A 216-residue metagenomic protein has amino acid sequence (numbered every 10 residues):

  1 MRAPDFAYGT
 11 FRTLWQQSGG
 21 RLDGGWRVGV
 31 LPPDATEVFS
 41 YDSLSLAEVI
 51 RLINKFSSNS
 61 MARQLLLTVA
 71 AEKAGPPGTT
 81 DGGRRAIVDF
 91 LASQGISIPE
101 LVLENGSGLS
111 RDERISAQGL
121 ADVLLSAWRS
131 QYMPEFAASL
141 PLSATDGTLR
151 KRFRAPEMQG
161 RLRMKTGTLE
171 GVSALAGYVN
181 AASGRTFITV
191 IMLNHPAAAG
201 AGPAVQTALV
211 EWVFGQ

Functional and structural regions predicted by a protein language model:
M1-P134: A small/polar active-site loop signature that marks catalytic segments
A86-D89, Q94-Q216: C-terminal soluble interaction/assembly domains
